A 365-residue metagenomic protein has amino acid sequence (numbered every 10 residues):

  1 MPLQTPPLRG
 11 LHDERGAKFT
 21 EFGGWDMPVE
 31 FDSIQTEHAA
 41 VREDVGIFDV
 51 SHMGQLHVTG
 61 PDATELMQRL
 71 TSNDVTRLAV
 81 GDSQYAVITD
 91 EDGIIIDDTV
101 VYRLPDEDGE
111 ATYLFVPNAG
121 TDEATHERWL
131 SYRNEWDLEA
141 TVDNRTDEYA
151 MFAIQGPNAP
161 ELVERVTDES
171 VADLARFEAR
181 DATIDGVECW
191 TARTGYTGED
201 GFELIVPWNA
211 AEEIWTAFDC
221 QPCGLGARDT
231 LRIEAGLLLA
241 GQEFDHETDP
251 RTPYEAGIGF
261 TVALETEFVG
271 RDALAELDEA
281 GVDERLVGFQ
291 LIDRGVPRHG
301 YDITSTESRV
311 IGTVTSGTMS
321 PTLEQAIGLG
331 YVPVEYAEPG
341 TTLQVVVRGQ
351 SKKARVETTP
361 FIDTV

Functional and structural regions predicted by a protein language model:
M1-Q84, I94: Acidic, proline/glycine-enriched N-terminal capping motif
M1-R9, L104-Y113, A119-V365: Conserved, structured C-terminal
F19, V41, V75, I88 (+4 more regions): Short clusters of hydrophobic/aromatic residues that line enzyme substrate/ligand-binding pockets
T20, T89, T304-S308: Hydrophobic alpha-helical segments, especially N-terminal targeting/anchoring helices
S51, P61, L70, V100 (+3 more regions): Anionic group-transfer/hydrolysis microenvironments
H52-H57, V87-I88, D147-A153: Conserved short loop/turn motifs at secondary-structure junctions
D62-D97, P157-V187: Internal amphipathic helical hairpin motif
I96-T99, V356: Short beta-strand and beta-hairpin "edge-sheet" elements
